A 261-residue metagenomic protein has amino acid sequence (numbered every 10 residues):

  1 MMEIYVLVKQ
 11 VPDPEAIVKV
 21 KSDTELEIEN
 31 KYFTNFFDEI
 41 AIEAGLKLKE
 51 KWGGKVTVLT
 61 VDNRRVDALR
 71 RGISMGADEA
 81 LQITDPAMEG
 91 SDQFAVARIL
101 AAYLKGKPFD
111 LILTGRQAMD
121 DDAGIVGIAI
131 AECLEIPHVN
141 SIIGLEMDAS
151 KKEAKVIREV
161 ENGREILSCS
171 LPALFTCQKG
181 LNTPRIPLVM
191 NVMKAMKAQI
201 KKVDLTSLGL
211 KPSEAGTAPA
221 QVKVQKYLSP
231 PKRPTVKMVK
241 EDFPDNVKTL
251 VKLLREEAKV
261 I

Functional and structural regions predicted by a protein language model:
M1-I261: N-terminal glycine-rich FAD/FM-binding segment characteristic of electron-transfer flavoproteins
